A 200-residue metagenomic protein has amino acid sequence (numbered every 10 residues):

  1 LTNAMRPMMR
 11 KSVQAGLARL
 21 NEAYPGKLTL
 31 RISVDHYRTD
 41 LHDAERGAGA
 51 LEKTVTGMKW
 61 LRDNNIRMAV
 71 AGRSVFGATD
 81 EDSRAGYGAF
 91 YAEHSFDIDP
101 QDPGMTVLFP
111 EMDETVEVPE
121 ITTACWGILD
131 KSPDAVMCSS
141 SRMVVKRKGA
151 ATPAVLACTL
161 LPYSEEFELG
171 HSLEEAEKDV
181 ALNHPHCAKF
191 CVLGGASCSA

Functional and structural regions predicted by a protein language model:
L1-S12, N21-T56, R67-G72: Core AdoMet radical
P7-M9, F76-S83, A135: Active-site glycine- and acidic-residue-rich loops that bind and position anionic ligands or nucleotide-like cofactors
Q14-N21, V55-M58, R84, G88: Generic structural signal for well-ordered alpha-helices, preferentially at hydrophobic/aromatic core positions
L17-P25, H94-I98: Alpha-helix termini
R62: Anion (oxyanion) recognition and catalysis
D80-D99: Short, electropositive alpha-helical surface patch
H94-E114: Acidic, glycine-rich loop-and-strand cores that form catalytic or ligand-binding grooves in diverse globular domains
P110-A200: Accessory C-terminal segments flanking Radical SAM cores
